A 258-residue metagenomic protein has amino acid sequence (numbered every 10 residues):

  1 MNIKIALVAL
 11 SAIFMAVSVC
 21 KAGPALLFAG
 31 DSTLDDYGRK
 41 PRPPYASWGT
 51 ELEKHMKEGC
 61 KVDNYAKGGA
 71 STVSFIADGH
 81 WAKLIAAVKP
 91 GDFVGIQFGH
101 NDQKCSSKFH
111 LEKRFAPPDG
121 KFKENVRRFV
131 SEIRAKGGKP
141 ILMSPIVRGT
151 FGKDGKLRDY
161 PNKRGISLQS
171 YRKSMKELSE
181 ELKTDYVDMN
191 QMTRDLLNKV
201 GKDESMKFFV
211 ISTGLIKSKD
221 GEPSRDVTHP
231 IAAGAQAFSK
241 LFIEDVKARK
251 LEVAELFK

Functional and structural regions predicted by a protein language model:
M1-I5: Positively charged n-region of N-terminal signal peptides that target proteins for export
A6-A16: Bacterial N-terminal signal peptides
C20-A66, A82-P90: Serine-esterase "nucleophile elbow" of acetyl-processing enzymes
G30, A66-G69, G99, G234: Glycine-centered flexibility sites
S32-D35, A70, N101-D102, R148-G149: A short, flexible beta-alpha/helix-coil linker loop
D35-A46, A66-F75, K108-P118: Acidic/histidine-rich helix-loop elements that form or flank divalent-metal/phosphate-binding sites at the catalytic
H80-Q236, K240-K258: Alpha-helical cap/lid subdomain in secreted, periplasmic, or secretory-pathway luminal O-acyl-processing enzymes
